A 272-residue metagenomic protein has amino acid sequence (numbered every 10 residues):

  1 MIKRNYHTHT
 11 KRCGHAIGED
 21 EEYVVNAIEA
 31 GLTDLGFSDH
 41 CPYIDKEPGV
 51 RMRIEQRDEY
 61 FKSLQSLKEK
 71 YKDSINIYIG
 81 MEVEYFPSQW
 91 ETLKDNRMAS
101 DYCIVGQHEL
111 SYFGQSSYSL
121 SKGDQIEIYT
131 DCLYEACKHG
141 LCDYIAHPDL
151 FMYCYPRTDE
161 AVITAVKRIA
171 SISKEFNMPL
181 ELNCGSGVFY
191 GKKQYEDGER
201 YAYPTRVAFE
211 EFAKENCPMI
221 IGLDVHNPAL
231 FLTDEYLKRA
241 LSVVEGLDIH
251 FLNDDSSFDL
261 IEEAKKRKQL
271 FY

Functional and structural regions predicted by a protein language model:
M1-Y6, T10, D20-V25, M152-Y153 (+1 more regions): Charged catalytic cores and adjacent phosphate/nucleic-acid-binding surfaces used for phosphate/nucleic-acid chemistry
K3-G14, F37, P42, I145-L150 (+1 more regions): Histidine-centered catalytic micro-motifs
Y6-E22, E82-F86, S116-I126, E199: Active-site mouth loops of central-metabolism enzymes
Y23-S38: Catalytic domains of carbohydrate-active enzymes, especially glycoside hydrolases
A30, M98, H139-G140, E215 (+1 more regions): Structural motif
D39-M52, F189: Glycine-rich, proline-tolerant flexible connector loops at the mouths of alpha/beta enzymes
H40, H108, G185: Short, ordered loop/turn segments at secondary-structure junctions
P48-E181, R267-Y272: Extended substrate/RNA-proximal surfaces in nucleic-acid metabolism proteins
